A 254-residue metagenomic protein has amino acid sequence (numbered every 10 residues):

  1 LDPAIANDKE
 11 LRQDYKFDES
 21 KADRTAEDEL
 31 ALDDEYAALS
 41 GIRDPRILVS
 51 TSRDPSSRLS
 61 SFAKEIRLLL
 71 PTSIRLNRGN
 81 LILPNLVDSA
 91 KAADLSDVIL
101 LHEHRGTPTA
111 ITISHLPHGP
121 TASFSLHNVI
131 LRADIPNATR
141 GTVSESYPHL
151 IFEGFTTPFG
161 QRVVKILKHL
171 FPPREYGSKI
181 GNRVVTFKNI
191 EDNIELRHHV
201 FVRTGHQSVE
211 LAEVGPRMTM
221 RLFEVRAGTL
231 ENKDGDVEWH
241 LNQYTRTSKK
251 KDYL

Functional and structural regions predicted by a protein language model:
L1-L254: Phospho-regulatory, Ser/Thr- and acidic-rich intrinsically disordered linkers and terminal tails that flank modular
